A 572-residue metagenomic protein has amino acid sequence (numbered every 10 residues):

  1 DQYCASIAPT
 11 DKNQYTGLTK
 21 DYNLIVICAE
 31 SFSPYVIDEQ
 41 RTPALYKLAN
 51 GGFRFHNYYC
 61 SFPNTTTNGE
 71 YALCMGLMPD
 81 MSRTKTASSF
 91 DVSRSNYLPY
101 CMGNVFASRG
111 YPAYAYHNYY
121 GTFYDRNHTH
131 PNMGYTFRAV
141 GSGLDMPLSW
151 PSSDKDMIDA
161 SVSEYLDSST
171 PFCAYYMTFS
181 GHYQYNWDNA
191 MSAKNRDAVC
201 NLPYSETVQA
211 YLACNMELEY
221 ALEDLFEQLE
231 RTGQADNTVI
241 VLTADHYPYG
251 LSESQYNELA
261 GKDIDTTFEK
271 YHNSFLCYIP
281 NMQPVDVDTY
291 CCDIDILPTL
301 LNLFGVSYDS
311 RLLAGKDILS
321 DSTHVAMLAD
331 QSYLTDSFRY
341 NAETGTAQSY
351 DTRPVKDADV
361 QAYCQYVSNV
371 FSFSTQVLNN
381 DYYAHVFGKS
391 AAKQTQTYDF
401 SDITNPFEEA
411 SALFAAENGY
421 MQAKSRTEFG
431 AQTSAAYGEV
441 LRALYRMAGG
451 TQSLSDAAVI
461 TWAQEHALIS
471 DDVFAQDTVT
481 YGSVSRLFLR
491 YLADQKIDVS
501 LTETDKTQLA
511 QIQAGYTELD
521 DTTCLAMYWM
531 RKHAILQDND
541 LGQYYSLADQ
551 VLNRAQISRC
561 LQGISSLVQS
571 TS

Functional and structural regions predicted by a protein language model:
D1-C4, T571: N-terminal hydrophobic targeting segments that direct proteins to the cell envelope
Y3-T397: Solvent-exposed soluble domains appended to multi-pass membrane proteins
A392-S572: N-terminal propeptides
